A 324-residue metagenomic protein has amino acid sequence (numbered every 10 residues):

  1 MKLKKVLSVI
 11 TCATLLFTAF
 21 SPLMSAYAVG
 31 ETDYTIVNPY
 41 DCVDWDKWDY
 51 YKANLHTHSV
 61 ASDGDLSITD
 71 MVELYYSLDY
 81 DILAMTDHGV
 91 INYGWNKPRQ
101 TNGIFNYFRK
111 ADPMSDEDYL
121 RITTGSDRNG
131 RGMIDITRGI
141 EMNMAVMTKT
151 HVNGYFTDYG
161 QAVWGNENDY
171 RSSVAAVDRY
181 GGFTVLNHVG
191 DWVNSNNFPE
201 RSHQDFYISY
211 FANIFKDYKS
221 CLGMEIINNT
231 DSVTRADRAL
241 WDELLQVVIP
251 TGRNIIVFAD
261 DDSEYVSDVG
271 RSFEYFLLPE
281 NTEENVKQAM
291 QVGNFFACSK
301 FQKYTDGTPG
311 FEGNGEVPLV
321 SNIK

Functional and structural regions predicted by a protein language model:
K2, D79, K219-S220: Short loop/turn motifs at secondary-structure junctions
K4-A19: Sec-dependent N-terminal signal peptides
F17-T32: Sec-dependent signal peptide cleavage junction
V29-D33, V37-W45, M71, V248-I256 (+1 more regions): C-terminal functional module detector
T32-F198, E225-W241, D260-S263: A metal-dependent hydrolase metal-coordination microenvironment
K97-N102, P199-Q204, I208, S272-E274: Short low-complexity, flexible loop/linker segments enriched in glycine and/or proline with clustered acidic
N168-Y180, F206-K219, R235-G252: Histidine/acidic residue-rich metal-binding segments in metalloenzymes
S202-S232, L278-N285: Structural recognition of alpha->loop->beta junctions
